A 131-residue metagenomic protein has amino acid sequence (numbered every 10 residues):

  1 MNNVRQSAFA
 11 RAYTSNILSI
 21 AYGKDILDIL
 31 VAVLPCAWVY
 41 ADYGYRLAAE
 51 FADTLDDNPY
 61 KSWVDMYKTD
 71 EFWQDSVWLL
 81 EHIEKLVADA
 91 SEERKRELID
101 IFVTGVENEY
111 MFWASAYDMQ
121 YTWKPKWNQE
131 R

Functional and structural regions predicted by a protein language model:
M1-Q74, E107: Active-site-proximal alpha-helical scaffolds that flank and shape metal-associated catalytic sites
K24, K61, K68, K85 (+2 more regions): Context-gated lysine
W38-A41, Y45, L80, E84 (+1 more regions): Structural signal for well-ordered, non-membrane alpha-helices
T69-V103: Long amphipathic all-alpha helical oligomerization modules
L98-R131: Acidic, carboxylate-rich catalytic segments that either coordinate divalent cations
